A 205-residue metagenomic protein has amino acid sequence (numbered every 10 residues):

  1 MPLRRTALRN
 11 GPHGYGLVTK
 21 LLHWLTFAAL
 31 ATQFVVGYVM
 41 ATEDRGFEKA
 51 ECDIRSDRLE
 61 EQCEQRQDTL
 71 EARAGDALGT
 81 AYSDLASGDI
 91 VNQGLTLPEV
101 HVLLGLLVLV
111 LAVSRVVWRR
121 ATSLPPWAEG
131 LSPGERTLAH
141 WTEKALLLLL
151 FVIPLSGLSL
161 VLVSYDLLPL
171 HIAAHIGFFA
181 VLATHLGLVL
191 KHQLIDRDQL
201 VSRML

Functional and structural regions predicted by a protein language model:
M1-L205: Membrane-embedded alpha-helical bundles that constitute the cytochrome b-like, heme-associated redox core of multi-pass
